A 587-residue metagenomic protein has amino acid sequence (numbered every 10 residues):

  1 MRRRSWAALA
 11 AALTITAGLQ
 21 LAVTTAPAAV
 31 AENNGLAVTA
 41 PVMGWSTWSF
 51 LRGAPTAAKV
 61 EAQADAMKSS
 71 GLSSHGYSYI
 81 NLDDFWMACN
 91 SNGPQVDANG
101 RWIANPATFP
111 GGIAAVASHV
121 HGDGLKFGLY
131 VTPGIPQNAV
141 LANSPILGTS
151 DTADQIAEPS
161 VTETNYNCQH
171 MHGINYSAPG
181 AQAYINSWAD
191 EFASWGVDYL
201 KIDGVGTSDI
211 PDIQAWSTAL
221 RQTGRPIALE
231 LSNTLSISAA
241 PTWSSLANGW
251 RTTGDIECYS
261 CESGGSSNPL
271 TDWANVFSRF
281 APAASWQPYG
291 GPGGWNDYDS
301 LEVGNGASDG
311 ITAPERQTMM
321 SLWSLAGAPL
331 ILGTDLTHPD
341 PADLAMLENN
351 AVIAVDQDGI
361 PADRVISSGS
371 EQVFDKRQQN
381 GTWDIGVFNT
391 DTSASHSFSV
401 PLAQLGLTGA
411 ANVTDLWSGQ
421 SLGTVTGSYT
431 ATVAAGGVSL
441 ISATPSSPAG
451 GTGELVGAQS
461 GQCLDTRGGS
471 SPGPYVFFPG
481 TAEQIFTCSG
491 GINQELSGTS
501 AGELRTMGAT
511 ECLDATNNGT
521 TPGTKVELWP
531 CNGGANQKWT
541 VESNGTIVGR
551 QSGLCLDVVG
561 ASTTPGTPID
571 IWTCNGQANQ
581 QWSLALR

Functional and structural regions predicted by a protein language model:
M1-A31: Secretory targeting and sorting signals
L19, S446-R587: Lectin-like carbohydrate-binding module/patch detector with strong preference for beta-trefoil
A29-S69, I227-L231, S236, F388: N-terminal module-boundary/linker segments of secreted carbohydrate-active enzymes
P41-T47, G76-D83, K126-V131, A193 (+8 more regions): Structural recognition of the beta-strand scaffold that forms the well-ordered cores of secreted hydrolase catalytic
M67-H119, D123-G204: Aromatic-lined carbohydrate-binding/catalytic grooves of carbohydrate-active enzymes
A157-E163, Y176-S177, A228-D335: Glycan-recognition surfaces
Q317, W323-A326, I331-G333, S367-L407: Carbohydrate-binding surface patches
V425-A449: C-terminal beta-strand-rich structural cap/linker in extracellular carbohydrate-active enzymes
